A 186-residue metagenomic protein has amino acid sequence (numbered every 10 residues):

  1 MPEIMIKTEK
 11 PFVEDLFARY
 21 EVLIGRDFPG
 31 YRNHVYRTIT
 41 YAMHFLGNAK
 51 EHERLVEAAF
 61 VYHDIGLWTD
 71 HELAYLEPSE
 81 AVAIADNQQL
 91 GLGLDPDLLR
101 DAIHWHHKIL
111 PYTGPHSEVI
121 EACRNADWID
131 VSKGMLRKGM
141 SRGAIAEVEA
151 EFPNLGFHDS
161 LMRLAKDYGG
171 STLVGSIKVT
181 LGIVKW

Functional and structural regions predicted by a protein language model:
P2-K7, P11, L16, V22-A49 (+3 more regions): Divalent metal-dependent phosphate-bond-processing catalytic cores, especially two-metal-ion Mg2+/Mn2+ enzymes that act
A18-R19, A59, A83: General secondary-structure edge motif
F28, T69, L73, Q89: Short gly/ser-rich anion-binding loops that grip negatively charged ligand groups
T38-A42, A74-Q89: An active-site-proximal "capping" alpha-helix that borders the catalytic cofactor pocket
E53-D70, Y75, S79, R100-H107: His-Asp-centered metal-binding catalytic motifs of divalent-metal-dependent phosphohydrolases/nucleases
A81-I84, D101-H104, E121-R124, D130: A broadly conserved amphipathic alpha-helix scaffold signal in soluble, globular proteins
L92-D97: Membrane-interface starts of transmembrane alpha-helices
